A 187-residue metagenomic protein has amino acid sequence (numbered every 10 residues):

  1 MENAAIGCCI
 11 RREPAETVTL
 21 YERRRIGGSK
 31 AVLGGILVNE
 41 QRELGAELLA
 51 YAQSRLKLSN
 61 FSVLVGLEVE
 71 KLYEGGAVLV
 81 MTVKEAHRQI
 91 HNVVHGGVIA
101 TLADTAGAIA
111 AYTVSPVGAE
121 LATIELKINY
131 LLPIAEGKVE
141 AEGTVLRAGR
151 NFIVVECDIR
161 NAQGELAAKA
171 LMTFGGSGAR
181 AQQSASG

Functional and structural regions predicted by a protein language model:
C9, Y21-G187: Terminal targeting signals and extreme-terminal segments of soluble enzymes
